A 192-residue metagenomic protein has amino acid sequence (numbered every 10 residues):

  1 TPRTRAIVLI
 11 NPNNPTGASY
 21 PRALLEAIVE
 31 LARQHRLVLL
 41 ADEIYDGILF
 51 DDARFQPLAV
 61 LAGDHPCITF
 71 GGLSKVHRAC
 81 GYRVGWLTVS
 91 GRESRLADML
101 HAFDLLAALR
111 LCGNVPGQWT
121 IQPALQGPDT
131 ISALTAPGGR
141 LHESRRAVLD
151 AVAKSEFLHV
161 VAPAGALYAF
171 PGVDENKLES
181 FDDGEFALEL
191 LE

Functional and structural regions predicted by a protein language model:
T1-E192: PLP-dependent class I/II
